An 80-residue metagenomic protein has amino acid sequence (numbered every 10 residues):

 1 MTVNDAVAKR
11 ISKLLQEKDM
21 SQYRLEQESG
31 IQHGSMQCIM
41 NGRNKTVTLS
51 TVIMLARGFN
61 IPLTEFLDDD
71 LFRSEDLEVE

Functional and structural regions predicted by a protein language model:
M1-S21: A short, Lys/Arg-rich alpha-helix, primarily the initiator
L15, E26, A56: The alpha-helix within a helix-turn-helix
L15, M40, T51, L67: DNA major-groove recognition helix of helix-turn-helix
D19-I39: Short alpha-helical DNA-recognition segment
Q32, R43, D70-S74: The DNA-recognition helices of helix-turn-helix-type DNA-binding domains
C38, L67-E80: Short, charged recognition helix plus adjacent turn of helix-turn-helix-like nucleic-acid-binding domains
R43-R57: Short, basic-rich loop-to-helix N-cap that marks the start of a DNA-contacting helix
